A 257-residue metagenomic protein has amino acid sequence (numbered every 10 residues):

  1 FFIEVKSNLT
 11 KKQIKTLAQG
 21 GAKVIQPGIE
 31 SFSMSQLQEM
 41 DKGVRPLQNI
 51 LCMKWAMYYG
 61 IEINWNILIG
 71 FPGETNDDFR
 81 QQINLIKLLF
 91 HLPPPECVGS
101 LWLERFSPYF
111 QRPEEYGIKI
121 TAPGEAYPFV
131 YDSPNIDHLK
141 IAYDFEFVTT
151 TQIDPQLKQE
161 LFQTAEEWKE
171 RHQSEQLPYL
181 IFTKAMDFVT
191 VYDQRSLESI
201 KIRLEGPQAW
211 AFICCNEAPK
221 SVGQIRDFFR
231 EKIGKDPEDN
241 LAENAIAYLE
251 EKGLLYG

Functional and structural regions predicted by a protein language model:
F1-N64, I69-D77, L88-S100, F106-Y109: Conserved SAM/AdoMet-binding glycine-rich loop
N8, G73, Q152-P155, E198 (+3 more regions): Generic amphipathic alpha-helical segments used as scaffolds and interaction surfaces in large, multi-domain proteins
F32-E39, N64-G70, Q194-E198, Q208-A209 (+1 more regions): Glycine- and acidic
V44-P46, N84, G253-L254: Short alpha-helix boundary/capping motifs
Q48, D78-Q81, Q224, L241: An acidic, carboxylate-rich microenvironment
D77-L204: C-terminal accessory regions of radical SAM enzymes
I202-G257: Long, charge-rich, low-complexity alpha-helical segments
